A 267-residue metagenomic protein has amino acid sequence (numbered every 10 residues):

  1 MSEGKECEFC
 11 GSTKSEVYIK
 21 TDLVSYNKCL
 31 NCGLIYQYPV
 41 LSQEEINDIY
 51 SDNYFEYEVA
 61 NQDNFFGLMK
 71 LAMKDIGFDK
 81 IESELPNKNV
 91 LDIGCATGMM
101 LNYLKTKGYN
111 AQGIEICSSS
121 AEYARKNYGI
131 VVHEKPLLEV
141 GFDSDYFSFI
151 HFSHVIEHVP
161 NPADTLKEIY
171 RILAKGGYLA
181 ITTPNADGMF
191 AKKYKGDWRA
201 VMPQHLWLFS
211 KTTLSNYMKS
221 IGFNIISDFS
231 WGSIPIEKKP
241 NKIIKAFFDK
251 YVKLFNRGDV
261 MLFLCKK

Functional and structural regions predicted by a protein language model:
M1-S153, A163-L166, F229-W231, K242-I243 (+1 more regions): Conserved N-terminal segment of class I S-adenosyl-L-methionine
Y123, F152, P160-E168, I172 (+1 more regions): S-adenosyl-L-methionine-dependent methyltransferase catalytic module, highlighting the catalytic core
